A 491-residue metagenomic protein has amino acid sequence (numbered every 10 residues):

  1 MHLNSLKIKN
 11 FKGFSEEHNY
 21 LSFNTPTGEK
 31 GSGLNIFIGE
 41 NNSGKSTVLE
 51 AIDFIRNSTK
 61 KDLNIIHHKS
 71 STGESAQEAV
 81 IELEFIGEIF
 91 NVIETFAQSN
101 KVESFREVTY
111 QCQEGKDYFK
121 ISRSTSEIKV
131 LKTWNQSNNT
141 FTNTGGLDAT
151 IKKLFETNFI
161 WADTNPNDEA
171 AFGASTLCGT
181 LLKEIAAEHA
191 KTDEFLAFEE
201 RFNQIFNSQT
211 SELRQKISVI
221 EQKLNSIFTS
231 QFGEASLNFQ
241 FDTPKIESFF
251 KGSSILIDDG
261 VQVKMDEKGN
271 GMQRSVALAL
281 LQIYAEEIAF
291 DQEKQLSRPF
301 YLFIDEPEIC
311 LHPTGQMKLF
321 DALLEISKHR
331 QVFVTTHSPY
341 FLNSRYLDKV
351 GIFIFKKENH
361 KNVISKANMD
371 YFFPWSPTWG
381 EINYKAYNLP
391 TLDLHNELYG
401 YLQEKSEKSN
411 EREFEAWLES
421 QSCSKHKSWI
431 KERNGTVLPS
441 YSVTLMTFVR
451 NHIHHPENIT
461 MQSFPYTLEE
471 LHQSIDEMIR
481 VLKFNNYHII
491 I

Functional and structural regions predicted by a protein language model:
M1-N57, F249-P377: Switch/communication elements of ASCE P-loop NTPase nucleotide-binding domains
L6, K60-H68, Q136-T150, F239-Q240 (+1 more regions): Short alpha-helical segments and helix-capping/turn motifs at coil-helix boundaries
L49-R106: Conserved P-loop NTP-binding catalytic core
L83-G87, W161-T164, I257-D259: Flexible glycine-/small-residue-rich
F90, E94-A197, T444, F448-N451: Electropositive, glycine-dotted interaction segments that contact anionic polymers or phosphate-rich ligands
F141-N225, W379, K385-L389, E397-K405 (+2 more regions): Coupling/switch segment of ABC-type P-loop NTPase heads
P166-Y301, T444-F448: Extended helical coiled-coil dimerization/tether regions that scaffold and oligomerize large DNA-maintenance assemblies
L324-K328, P339-I491: RecA-like P-loop NTPase motor core
